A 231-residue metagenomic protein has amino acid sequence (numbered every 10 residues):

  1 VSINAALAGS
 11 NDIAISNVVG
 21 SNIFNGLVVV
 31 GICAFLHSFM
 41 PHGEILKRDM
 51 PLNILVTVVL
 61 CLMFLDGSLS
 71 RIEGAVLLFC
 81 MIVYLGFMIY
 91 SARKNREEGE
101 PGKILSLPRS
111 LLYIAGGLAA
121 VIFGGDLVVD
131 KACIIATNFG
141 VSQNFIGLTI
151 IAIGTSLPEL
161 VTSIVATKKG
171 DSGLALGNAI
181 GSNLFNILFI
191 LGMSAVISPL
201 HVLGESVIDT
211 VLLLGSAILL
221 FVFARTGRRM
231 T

Functional and structural regions predicted by a protein language model:
V1-T231: Hydrophobic alpha-helical segments, chiefly the membrane-spanning helices and signal/signal-anchor peptides
